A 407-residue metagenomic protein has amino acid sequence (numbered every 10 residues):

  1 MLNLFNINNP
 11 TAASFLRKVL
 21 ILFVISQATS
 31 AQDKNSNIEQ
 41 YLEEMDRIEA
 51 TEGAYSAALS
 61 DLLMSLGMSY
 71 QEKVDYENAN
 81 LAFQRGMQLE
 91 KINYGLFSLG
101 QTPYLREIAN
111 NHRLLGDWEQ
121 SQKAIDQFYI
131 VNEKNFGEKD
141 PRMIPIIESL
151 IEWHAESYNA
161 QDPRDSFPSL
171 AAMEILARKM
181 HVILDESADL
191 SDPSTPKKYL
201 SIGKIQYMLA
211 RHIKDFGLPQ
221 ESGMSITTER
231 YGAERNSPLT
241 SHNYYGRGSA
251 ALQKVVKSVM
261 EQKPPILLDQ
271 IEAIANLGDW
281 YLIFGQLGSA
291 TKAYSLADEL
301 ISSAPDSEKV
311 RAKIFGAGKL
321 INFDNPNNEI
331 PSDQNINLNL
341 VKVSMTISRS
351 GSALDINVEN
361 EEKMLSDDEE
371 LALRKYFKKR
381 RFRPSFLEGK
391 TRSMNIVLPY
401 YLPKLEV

Functional and structural regions predicted by a protein language model:
M1-S14: N-terminal secretory signal peptides that target proteins for export/translocation
T29-S69, K73: N-terminal leader/linker segments that initiate helical-solenoid repeat arrays
K34, G53-A57, N110, F136 (+3 more regions): Charge-biased low-complexity segments
Y41, I48, F83, E90 (+7 more regions): Hydrophobic/aromatic packing residues within the alpha-helices of TPR/SEL1-like helical repeat arrays
D61, P103, R142-P145, K197 (+1 more regions): Residue register of alpha-helical TPR repeats
